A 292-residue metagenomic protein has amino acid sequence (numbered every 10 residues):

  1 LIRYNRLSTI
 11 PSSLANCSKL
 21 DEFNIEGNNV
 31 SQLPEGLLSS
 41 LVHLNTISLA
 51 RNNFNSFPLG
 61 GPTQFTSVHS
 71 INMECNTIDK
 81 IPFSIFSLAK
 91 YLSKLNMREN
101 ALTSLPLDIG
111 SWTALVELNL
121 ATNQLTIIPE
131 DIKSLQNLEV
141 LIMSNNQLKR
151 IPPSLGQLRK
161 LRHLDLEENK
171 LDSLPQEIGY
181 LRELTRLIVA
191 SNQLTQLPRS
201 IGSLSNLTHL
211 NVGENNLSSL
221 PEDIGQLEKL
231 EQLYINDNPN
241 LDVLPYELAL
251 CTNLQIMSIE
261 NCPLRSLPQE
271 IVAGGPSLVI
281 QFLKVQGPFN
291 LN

Functional and structural regions predicted by a protein language model:
L1-I2, F23-I25, L44-L49, V68-M73 (+8 more regions): Conserved hydrophobic beta-strand positions in leucine-rich repeat
L1-S56, G61: A generic tandem-repeat structural signature
N5, N28, L49-N52, M73-N76 (+8 more regions): Consensus "Asn ladder" position of solenoid repeat domains
I10-S12, L33-G36, F57-G60, I81-S84 (+8 more regions): The feature encodes a structural signal of leucine-rich repeats
A15-L20, S39-L44, T63-V68, S87-L92 (+9 more regions): Leucine-rich repeat
E168, Y180, R186, S191 (+3 more regions): Structured C-terminal portions of repeat-based eukaryotic scaffold domains
N236-L291: Leucine-rich solenoid repeat scaffolds
